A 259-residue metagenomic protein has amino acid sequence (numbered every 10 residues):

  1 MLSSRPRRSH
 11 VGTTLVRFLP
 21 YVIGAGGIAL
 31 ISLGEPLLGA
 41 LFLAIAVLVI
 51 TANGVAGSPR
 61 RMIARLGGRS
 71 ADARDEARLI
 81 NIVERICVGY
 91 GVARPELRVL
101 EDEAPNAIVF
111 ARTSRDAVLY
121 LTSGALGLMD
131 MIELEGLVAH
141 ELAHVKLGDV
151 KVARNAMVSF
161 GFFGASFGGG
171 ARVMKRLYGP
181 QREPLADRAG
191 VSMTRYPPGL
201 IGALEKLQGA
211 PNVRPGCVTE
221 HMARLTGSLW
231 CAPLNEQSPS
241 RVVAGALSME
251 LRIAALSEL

Functional and structural regions predicted by a protein language model:
M1-I108, F163-G164, A171-P184, Q208-N212: Hydrophobic or amphipathic, alpha-helical segments that drive membrane association/targeting
P59, V83, L121, H140 (+3 more regions): Residue-level signature of catalytic and energy-coupling elements of molecular machines, predominantly ATP/GTP-dependent
I86, V145, A189, M193: Short alpha-helical functional segments enriched in proximate histidine and acidic residues
G91-D116, A171, V191-L259: Active-site-proximal gating segments in proteases and membrane effectors
L100, L121-A125: A secondary-structure boundary/capping signal
Y120, D130-K146: Short alpha-helix carrying the canonical HExxH Zn2+-binding catalytic motif
L142-G161, P197-P198: Catalytic Zn2+-binding segment of zinc metalloproteases
